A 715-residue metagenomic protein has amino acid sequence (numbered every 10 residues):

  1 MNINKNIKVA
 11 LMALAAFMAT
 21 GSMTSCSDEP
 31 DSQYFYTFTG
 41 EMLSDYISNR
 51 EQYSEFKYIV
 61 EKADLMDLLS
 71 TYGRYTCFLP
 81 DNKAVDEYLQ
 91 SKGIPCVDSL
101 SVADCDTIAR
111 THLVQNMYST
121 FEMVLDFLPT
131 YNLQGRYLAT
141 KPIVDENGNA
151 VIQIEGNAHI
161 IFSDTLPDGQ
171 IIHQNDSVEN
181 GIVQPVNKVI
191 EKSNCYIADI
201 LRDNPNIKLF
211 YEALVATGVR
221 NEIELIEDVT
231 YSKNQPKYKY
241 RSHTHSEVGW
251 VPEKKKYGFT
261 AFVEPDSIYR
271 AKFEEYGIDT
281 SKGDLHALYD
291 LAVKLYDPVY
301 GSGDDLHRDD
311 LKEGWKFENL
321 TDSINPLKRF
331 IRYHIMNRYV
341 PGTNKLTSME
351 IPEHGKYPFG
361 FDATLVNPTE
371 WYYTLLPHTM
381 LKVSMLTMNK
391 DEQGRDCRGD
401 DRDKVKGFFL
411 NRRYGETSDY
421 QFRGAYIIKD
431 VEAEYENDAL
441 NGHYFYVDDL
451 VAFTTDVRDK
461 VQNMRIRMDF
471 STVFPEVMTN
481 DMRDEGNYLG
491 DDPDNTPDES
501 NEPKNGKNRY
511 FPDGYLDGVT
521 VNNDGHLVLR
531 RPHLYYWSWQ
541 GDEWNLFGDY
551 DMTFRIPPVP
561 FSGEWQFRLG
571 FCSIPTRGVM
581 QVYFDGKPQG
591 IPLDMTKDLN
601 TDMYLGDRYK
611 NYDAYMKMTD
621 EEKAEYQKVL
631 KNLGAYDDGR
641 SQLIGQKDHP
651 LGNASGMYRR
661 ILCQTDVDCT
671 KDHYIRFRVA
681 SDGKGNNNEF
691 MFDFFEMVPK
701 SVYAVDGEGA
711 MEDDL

Functional and structural regions predicted by a protein language model:
N2-M12: Bacterial N-terminal signal peptides that target proteins for export
I3, A19-R50, M66, S70 (+8 more regions): Bacterial Sec-dependent N-terminal signal peptides
D45-D86: Post-signal-peptide N-terminal segment of Sec-exported extracytoplasmic proteins
E61-L65, P80-I94, R110-Y118, N206 (+5 more regions): Sec-exported extracytoplasmic/periplasmic mature domains
C77-Y88, Q174-K192, F262-K272, I331 (+2 more regions): FKBP-type peptidyl-prolyl cis-trans isomerase
Q90-G169, K282-D430: Aromatic/histidine-rich interaction motifs
T217, N221-S246: Extended compositionally biased segments used for macromolecular assembly or nucleic-acid engagement
R413, F422, L450-L715: Extracytoplasmic
